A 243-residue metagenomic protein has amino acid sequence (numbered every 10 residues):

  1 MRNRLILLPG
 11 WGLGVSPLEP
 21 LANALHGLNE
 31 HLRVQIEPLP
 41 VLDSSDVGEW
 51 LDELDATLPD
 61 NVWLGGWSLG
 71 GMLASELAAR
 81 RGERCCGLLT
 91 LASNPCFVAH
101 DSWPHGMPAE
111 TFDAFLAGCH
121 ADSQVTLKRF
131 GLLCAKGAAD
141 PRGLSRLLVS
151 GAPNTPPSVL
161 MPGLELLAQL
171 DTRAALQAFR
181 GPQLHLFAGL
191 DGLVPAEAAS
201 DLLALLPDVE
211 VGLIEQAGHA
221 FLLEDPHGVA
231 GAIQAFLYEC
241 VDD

Functional and structural regions predicted by a protein language model:
M1-V47: Conserved HGGG/HGGXW glycine-rich cap/lid loop of the alpha/beta-hydrolase fold
L8-W11, W67, F187-A188: The conserved beta1-alpha1 loop
S16, G192-A198: Conserved alpha/beta-hydrolase "acid-adjacent" motif
G66-G70, A74: Gly/Ala-rich beta-loop-alpha elbow adjacent to hydrolase catalytic centers
C85-G118, V159-L160: Flexible "cap/lid" loop of the alpha/beta hydrolase fold
H120-L170, A174-A175: Conserved alpha/beta-hydrolase catalytic His-Asp/Glu region
F179, H185-F187, D191: Short beta-strand/loop motif that positions the catalytic acidic residue of the alpha/beta-hydrolase fold
A217-A230: Catalytic histidine-centered segment of alpha/beta-hydrolase-like enzymes
